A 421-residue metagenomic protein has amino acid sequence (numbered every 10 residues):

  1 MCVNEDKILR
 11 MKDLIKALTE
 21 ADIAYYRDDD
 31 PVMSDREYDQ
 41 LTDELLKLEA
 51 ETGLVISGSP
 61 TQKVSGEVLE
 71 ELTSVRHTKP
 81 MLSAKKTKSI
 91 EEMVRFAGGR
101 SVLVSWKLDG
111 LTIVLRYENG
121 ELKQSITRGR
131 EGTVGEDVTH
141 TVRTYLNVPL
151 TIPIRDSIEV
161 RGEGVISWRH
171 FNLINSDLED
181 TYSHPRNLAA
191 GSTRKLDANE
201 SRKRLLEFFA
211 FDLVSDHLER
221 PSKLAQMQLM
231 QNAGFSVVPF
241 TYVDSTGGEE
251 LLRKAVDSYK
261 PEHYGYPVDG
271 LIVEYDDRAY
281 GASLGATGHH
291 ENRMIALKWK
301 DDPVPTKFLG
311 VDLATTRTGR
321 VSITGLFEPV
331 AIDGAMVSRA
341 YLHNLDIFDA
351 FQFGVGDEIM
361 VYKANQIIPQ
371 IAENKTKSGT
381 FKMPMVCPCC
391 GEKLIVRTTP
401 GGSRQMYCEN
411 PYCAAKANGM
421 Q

Functional and structural regions predicted by a protein language model:
M1-Q421: RNA/tRNA-interacting regions in translation and RNA-turnover enzymes
